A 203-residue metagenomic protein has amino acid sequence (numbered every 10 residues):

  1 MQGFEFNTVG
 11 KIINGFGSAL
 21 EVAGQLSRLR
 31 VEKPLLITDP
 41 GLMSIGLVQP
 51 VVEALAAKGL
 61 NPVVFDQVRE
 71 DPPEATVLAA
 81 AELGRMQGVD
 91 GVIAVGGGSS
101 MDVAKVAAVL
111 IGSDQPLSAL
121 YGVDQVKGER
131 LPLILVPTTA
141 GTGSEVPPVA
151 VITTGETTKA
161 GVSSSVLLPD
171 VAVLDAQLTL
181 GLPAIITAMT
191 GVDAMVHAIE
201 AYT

Functional and structural regions predicted by a protein language model:
M1-L29: N-terminal amphipathic/basic leader segments beginning at the initiator methionine
G17, E21, L29, G46 (+5 more regions): Conserved active-site and cofactor/substrate-binding residues in soluble primary-metabolism enzymes
L20-L35, E53-K58, M86: Glycine-rich phosphate/diphosphate-binding loops that line cofactor/substrate pockets in enzymes
V31-K33, V89, L131, P169: Local beta-strand N-terminus motif with an aromatic residue
L35-L36, G91-I93, I134: Conserved beta-strand elements of the Class I
M43-Q115, Q125: N-terminal small/polar loop signature for handling phosphorylated ligands or for N-terminal nucleophile
L110-T203: A glycine/threonine-rich phosphate-anchoring loop and its flanking beta-alpha core in nucleotide/phosphate-binding
